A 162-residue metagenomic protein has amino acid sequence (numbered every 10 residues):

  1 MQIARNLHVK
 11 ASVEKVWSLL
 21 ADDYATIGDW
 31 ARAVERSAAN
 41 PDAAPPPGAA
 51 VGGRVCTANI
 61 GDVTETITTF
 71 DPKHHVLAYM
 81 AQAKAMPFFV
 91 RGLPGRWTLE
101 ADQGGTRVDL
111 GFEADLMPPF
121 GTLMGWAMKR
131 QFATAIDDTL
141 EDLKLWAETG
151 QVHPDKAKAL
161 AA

Functional and structural regions predicted by a protein language model:
M1-P46, A161-A162: Hydrophobic ligand-binding cavity/cleft-lining segments
I3, A50-G52, G95: Residue-level marker for the onset of beta-strands and adjacent loop->beta junctions in well-ordered domains
R5-L7, V63-T69, L93-A101: Hydrophobic/aromatic beta-strand elements that line small-molecule binding cavities or substrate pockets in beta-rich
H8-S12, T57, F70, E100-D102 (+1 more regions): Solvent-exposed residues in well-ordered beta-strands and their adjoining turns, especially edge/terminal strands
K15-W17, R32, T64-T66, L77 (+3 more regions): Short acidic, gly/pro-rich beta-turn/loop elements at beta-sheet edges and active-site/ligand-binding grooves
G28, A38-F88, R107, T134 (+1 more regions): Glycine-rich portal/gate segments that line the openings of hydrophobic small-molecule binding cavities
K84-D138, L145, P154-K156: Beta-strand/loop substructures that line and gate deep hydrophobic ligand-binding cavities in soluble
